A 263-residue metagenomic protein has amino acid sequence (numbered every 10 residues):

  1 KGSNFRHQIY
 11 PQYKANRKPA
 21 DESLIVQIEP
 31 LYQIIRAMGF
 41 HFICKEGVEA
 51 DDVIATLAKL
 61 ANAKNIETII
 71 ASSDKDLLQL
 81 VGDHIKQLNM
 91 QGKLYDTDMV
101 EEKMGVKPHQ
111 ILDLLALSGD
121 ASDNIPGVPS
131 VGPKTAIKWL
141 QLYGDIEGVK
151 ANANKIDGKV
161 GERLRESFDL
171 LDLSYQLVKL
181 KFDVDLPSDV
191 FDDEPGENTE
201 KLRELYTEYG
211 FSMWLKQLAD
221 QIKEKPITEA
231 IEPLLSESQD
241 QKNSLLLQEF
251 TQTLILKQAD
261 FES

Functional and structural regions predicted by a protein language model:
K1, R6-I9, R36, W139 (+3 more regions): A general marker of short, structured functional hotspots
K1-A71, L77-T97, L171-L173, K179-P187 (+1 more regions): Noncatalytic, basic helical substrate-engagement surface that gates or grips nucleic-acid strands
P11-Q12, N16-S23, Y32-I35, E229-S263: Conserved RNase H-like, two-metal-ion catalytic cores of nucleic-acid enzymes
F40-H41, A63, D83-H84, L94-L245: Non-catalytic nucleic-acid-binding/docking modules located in mid-to-C-terminal regions of nucleic-acid enzymes
C44-K45, Q91, G127, L140 (+1 more regions): Short N-terminal micro-motifs specific to bacterial/archaeal maturation and metal-cluster initiation sites
S72-S73, Q141: A conserved hydrophobic position in a structured secondary element of the catalytic/binding core that shapes
K75-D76, K134: Alpha-helix/helix-capping structural signal
